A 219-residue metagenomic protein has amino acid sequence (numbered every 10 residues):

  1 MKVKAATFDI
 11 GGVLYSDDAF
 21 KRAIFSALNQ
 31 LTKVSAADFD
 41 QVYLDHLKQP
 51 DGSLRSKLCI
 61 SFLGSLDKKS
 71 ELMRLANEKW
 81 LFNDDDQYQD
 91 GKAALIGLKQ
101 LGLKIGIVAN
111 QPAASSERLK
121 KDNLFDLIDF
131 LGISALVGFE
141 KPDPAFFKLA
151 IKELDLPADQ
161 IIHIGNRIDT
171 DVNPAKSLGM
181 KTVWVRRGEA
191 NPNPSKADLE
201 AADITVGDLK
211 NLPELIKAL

Functional and structural regions predicted by a protein language model:
M1-K4, K69-S70, K92, I96-K99 (+1 more regions): Asp-based, Mg2+/Mn2+-dependent phosphohydrolase catalytic module
K2-L101, A113-E117: N-terminal helical cap/lid subdomain that shapes the substrate entry/recognition surface in HAD-like hydrolases
